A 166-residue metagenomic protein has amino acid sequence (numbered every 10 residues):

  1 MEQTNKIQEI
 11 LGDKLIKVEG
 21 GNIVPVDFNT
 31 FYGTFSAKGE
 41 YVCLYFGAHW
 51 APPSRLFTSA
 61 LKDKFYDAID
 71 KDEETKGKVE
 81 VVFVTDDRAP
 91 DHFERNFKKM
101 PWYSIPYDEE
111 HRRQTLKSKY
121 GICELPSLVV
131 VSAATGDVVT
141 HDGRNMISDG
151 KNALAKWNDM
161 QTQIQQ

Functional and structural regions predicted by a protein language model:
M1-K6, Q166: Cytosolic, low-complexity regulatory segments enriched in Ser/Pro/Gly with interspersed Lys/Arg in eukaryotic signaling
Q8-V42, S59, D67: A short beta-strand-turn-helix
D27-F31, A48-P52, F65-D70, A89-D91 (+2 more regions): Eukaryotic intrinsically disordered and solvent-exposed regulatory patches
G39-E40, F46-D63: Conserved redox-active cysteine motifs that mediate thiol-disulfide chemistry, especially di-cysteine Cys-X(1-2)-Cys
V42-Y45, E80-F83, Y103-P106, S127-V131: Beta-strand cores of modular interaction/reader domains in eukaryotic scaffold and signaling proteins, especially PDZ
L56-S59, E94-K98, S118, G143-N145: Short coil/turn segments at secondary-structure boundaries
E73-H92, M100-R112: Thiol-based oxidoreductase modules, predominantly thioredoxin-like and allied folds used for disulfide exchange
P106-Y107, S118-I164: Non-catalytic, surface beta->alpha helical segment in thiol-disulfide oxidoreductase systems
